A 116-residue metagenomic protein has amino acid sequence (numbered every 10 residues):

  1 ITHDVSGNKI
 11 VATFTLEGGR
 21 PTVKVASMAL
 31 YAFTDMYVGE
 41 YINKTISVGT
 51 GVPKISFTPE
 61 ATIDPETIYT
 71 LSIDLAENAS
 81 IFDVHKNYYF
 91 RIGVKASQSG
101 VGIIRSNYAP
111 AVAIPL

Functional and structural regions predicted by a protein language model:
I1-V5: Low-complexity, acidic Ser/Thr/Pro/Gly-rich terminal tails and inter-domain linkers that flank the onset of structured
S6-G7, R20: Eukaryotic tandem repeat interaction scaffolds
N8-A12: Structural beta-strand segments of beta-rich domains
T13-T15, Y31, D74, G93: Residue-level recognition of well-ordered beta-strand positions that form the cores of beta-sheet-rich folds across
E17-T50, H85-N87: Solvent-exposed loop/turn segments flanking beta-strands in beta-repeat/beta-sandwich domains
I46-S72: Extended, solvent-exposed segments with strong compositional bias
E66-I104, L116: Beta-strand-rich modules
I104-A111: Edge beta-strands of extracellular beta-sandwich domains
